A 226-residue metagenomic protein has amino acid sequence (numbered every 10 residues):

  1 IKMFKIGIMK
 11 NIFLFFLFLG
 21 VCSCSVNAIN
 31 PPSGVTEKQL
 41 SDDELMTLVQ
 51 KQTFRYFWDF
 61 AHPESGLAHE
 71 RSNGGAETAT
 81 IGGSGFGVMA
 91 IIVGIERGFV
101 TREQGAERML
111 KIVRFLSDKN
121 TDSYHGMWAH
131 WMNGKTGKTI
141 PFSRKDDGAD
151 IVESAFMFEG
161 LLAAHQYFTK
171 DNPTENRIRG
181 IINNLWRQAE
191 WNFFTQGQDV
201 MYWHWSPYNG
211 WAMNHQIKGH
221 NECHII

Functional and structural regions predicted by a protein language model:
I12-G20: Sec-dependent N-terminal signal peptides
P31-A79, S123-M127, W131: Low-complexity, Ser/Thr/Pro/Gly-enriched N-terminal "stalk/linker" regions
G34-L45, F86-V100, F115, F156-D171 (+1 more regions): Well-ordered alpha-helical scaffold segments within catalytic/enzyme domains
D42-F57, V100-S117, A164, K170-N192: Extended, well-ordered alpha-helical scaffold segments
D43-L45, D122-A155, K170-I226: Extended ligand-binding clefts on enzyme/binding-domain cores
V49, G75-M89, A149-E159, Q216-H224: Aromatic- and histidine-enriched alpha-helix N-cap/loop-to-helix transition segments that scaffold the rims
E77-G85, M89-D147: Membrane helical hairpin/interfacial module
